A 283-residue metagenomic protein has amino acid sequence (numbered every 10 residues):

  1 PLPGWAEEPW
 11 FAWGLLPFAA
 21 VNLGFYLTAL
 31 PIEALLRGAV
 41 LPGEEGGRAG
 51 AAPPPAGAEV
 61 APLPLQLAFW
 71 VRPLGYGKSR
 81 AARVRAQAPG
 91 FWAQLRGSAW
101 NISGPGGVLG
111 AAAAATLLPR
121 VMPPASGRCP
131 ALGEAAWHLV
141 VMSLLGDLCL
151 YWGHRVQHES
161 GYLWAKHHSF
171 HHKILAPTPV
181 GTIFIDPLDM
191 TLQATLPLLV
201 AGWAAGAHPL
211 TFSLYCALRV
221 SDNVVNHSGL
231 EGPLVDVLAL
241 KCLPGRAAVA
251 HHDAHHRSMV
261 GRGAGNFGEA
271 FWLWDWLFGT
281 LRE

Functional and structural regions predicted by a protein language model:
P1-A201, G265-E283: Non-catalytic, topology-defining segments of multipass membrane proteins
A205-L273, L277: Functionally important transmembrane alpha-helices
